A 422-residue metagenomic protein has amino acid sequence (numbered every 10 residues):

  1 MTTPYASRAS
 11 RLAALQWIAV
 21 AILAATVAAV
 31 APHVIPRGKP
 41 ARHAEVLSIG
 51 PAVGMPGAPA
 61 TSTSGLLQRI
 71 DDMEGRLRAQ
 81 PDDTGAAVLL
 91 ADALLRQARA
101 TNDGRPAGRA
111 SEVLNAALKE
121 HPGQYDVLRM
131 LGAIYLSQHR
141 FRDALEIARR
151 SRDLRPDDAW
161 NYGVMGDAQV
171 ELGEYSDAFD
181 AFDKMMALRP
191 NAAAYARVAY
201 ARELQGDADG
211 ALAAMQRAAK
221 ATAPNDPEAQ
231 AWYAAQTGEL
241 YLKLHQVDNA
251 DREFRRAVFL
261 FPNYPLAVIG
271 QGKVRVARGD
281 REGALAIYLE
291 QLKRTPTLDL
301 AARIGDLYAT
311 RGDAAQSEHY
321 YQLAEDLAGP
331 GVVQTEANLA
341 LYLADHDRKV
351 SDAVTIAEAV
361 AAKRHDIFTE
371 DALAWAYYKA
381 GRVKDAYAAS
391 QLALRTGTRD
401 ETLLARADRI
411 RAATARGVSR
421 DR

Functional and structural regions predicted by a protein language model:
A9-E120, Y125-D126, E146, A412-R422: N-terminal leader/linker segments that initiate helical-solenoid repeat arrays
P81, P122, P156, R189-P190 (+6 more regions): Short coil turns that delineate tetratricopeptide repeat
G85, D92, D126, W160 (+7 more regions): Start-of-helix register in tetratricopeptide repeats
D92, R99, A133, D167 (+7 more regions): Residue-level recognition of tetratricopeptide repeat
R96, D103, S137, E171-L172 (+7 more regions): Register position in tetratricopeptide repeats
